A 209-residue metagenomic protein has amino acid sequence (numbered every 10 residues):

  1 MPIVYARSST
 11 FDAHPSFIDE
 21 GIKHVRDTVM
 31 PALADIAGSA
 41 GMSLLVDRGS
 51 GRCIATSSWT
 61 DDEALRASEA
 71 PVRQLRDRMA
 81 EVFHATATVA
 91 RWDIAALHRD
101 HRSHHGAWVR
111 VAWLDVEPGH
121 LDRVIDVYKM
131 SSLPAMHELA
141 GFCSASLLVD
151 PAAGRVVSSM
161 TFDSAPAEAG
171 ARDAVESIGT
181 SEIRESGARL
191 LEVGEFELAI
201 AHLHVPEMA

Functional and structural regions predicted by a protein language model:
M1-I54, T60-A209: Short S/T/G/P-rich N-terminal loop/turn motif that feeds into the first structured element of a domain
